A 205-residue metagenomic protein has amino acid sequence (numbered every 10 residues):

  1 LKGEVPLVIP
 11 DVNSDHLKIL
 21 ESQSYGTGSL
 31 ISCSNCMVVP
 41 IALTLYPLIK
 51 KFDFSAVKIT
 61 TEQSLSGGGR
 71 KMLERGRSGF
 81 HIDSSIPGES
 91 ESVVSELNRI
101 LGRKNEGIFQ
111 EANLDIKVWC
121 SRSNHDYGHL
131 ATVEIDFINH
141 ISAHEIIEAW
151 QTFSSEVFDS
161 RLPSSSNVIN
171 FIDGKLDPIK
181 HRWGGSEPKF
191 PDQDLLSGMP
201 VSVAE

Functional and structural regions predicted by a protein language model:
L1-I82, D115, H144, R161-L162 (+3 more regions): N-terminal Rossmann-like NAD(P) cofactor-binding subdomain of oxidoreductases, focused on the glycine-rich
S66-E205: Charged docking surfaces used in two-component/phosphorelay signaling
